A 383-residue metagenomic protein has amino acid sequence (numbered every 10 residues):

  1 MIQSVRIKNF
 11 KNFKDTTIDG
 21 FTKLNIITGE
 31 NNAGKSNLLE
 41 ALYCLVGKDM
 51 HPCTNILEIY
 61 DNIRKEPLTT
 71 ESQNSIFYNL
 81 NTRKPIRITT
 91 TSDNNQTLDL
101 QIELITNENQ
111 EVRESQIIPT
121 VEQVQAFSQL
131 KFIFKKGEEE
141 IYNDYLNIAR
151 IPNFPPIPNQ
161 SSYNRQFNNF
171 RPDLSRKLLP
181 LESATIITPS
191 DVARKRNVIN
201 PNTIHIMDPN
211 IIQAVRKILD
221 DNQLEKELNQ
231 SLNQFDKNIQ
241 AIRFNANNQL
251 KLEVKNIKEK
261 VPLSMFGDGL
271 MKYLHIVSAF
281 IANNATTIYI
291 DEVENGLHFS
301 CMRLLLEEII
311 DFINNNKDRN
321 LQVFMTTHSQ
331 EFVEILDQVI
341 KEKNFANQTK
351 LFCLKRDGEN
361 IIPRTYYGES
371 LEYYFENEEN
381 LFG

Functional and structural regions predicted by a protein language model:
M1-I56, K251-E253, I257-G383: Switch/communication elements of ASCE P-loop NTPase nucleotide-binding domains
K48-N283, T287, K355-E376, N380-G383: Phosphate-coordinating catalytic segments in nucleotide- and nucleic-acid-processing enzymes
